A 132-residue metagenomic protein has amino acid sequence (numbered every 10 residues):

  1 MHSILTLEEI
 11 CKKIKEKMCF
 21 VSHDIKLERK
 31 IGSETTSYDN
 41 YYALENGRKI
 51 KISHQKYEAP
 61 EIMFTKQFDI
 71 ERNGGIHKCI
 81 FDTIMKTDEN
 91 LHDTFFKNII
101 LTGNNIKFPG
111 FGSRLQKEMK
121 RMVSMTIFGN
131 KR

Functional and structural regions predicted by a protein language model:
M1-R132: C-terminal region/appendage detector
